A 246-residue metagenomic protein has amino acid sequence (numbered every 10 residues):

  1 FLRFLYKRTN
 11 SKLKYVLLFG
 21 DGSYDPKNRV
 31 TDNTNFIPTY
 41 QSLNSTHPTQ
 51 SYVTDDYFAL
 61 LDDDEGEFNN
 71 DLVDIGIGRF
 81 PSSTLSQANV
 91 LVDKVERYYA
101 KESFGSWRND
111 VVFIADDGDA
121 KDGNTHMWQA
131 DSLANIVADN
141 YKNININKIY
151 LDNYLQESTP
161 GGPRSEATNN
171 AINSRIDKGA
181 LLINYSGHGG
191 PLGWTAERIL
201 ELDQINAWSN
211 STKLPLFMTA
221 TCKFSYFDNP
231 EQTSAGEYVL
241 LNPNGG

Functional and structural regions predicted by a protein language model:
F1-G246: Cysteine-dependent hydrolase recognition
